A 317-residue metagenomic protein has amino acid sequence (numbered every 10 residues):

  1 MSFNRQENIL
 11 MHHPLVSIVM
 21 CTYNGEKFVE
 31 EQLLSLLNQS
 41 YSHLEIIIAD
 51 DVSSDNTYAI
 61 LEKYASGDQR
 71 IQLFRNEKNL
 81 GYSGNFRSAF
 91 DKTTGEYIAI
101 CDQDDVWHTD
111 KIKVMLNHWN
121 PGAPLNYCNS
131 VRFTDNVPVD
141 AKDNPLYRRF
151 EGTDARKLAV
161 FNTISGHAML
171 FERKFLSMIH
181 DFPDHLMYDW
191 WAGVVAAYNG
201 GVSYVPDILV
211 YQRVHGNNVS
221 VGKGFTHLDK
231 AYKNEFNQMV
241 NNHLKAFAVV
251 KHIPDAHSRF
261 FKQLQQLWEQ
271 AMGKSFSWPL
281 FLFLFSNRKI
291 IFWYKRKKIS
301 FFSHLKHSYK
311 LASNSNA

Functional and structural regions predicted by a protein language model:
F3-R5, D184-H185, W190, Y198 (+1 more regions): C-terminal subregions of glycosyltransferases and related glycan-biosynthesis enzymes
P14-S17, E45, W191: Cell-envelope/extracellular polymer assembly enzymes that use nucleotide-activated donors
G25-N38: Short, well-formed alpha-helical segments that are part of the catalytic scaffolds of diverse glycosyltransferases
S35, D50-A59, K78: A conserved acidic beta->alpha catalytic loop
N76-T93: Glycine-rich, basic loop-to-helix element that forms the pyrophosphate-binding segment of sugar-nucleotide handling
R87, I112-H118, G122-F175, G224 (+2 more regions): Flexible acidic/His/Gly-enriched loops in nucleotide-sugar-dependent glycosyltransferase catalytic domains
D91, R148-T226: Conserved nucleotide-sugar donor-binding catalytic segment
I98: Short aromatic/hydrophobic "clamp" motif used to bind/position activated sugar donors
